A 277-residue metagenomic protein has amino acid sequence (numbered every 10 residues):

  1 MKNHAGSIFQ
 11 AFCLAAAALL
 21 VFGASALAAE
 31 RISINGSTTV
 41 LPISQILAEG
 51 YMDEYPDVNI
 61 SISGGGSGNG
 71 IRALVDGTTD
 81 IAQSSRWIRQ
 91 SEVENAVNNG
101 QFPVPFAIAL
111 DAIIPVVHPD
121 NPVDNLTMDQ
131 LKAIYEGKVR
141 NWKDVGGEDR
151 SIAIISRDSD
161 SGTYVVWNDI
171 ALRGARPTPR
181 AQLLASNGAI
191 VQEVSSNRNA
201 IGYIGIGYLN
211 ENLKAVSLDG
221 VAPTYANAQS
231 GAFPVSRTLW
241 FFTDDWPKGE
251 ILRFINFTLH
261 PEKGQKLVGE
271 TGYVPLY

Functional and structural regions predicted by a protein language model:
K2-C13: Bacterial N-terminal signal peptides that target proteins for export
H4, A24, R31-S33: Generic secretory/membrane-interface signal
A11-G23: Bacterial N-terminal signal peptides
A28-Y277: Exported/periplasmic ABC-transporter solute-binding proteins
